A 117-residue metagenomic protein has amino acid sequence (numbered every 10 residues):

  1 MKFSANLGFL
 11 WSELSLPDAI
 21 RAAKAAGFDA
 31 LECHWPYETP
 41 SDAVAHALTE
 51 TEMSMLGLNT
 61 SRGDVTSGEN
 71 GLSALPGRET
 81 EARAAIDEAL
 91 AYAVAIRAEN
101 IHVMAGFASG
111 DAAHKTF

Functional and structural regions predicted by a protein language model:
M1-S15: Boundary/entry segment of secreted carbohydrate-active catalytic domains
F3-L7, L31-C33, M53-T60, I101-V103: Hydrophobic faces of well-ordered beta-strands that scaffold small-molecule active sites in alpha/beta enzyme cores
A5, A23, L31, L48 (+3 more regions): Conserved, mostly hydrophobic/aromatic
L10-L14, E32-A43, A108-A112: Acidic-and-aromatic substrate-binding clefts and catalytic sites of carbohydrate-active enzymes
D18-A25, T39-G63, E88-R97: Acidic (Asp/Glu)-rich catalytic clusters
F28: Conserved acetyl-CoA-binding loop of GNAT-fold acetyltransferases
V65-S73: Active-site gating loops and adjacent loop-to-helix segments of metal-dependent hydrolytic enzymes
L72-F117: Active-site acidic/histidine proton-transfer and metal-coordination neighborhood in alpha/beta enzyme cores
